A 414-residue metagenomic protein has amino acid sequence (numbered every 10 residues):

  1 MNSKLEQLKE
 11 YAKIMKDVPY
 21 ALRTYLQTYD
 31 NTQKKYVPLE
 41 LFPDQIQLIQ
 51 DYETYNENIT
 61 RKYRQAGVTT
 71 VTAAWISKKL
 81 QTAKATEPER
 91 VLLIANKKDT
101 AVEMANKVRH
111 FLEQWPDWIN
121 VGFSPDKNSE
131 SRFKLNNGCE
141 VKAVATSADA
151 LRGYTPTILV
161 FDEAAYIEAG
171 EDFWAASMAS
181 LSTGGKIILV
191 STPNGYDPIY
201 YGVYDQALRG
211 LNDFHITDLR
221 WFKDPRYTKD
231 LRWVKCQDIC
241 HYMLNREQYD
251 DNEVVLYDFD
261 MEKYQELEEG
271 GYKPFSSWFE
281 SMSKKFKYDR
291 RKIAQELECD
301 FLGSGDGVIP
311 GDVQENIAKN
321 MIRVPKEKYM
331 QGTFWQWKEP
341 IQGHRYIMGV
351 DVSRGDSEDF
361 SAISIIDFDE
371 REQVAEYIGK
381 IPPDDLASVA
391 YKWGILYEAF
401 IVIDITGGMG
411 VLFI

Functional and structural regions predicted by a protein language model:
M1-E57: Pre-P-loop entry segment of helicase/translocase ATPase cores
Y55-I76: Walker A/P-loop
E87-H110: Conserved Walker A/P-loop ATP-binding site and its immediately adjacent core in helicase/helicase-like ATPase domains
K97, A145-S147, V190-G195, W221-F222 (+1 more regions): A short beta-strand-to-loop transition that corresponds to the Sensor-1 phosphate-sensing loop of AAA+ P-loop ATPases
A105-T157: Inter-Walker segment of RecA-like/P-loop motor cores
L135, Q331-T333, K338-Q342, S357-G407: Nucleic-acid-processing active sites and adjacent nucleic-acid-binding tracks, predominantly divalent metal-dependent
D162-A164: Walker B catalytic acidic pair
G170-M348, D369: Non-catalytic, compositionally simple segments
